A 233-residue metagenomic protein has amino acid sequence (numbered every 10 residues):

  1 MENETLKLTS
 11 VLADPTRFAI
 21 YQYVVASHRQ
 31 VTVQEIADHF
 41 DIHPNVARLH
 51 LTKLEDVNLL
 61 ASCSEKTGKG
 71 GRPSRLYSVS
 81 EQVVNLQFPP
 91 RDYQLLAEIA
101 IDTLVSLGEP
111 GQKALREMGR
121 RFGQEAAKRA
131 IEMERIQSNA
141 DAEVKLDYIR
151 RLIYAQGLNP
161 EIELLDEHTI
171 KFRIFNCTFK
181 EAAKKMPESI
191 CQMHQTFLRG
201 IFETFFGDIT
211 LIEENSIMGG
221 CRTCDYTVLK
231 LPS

Functional and structural regions predicted by a protein language model:
M1-Q82: Basic, Lys/Arg-rich alpha-helical nucleic-acid-recognition elements, primarily the DNA-binding modules of transcription
T9, P73-P110: Conserved segment of winged-helix/HTH DNA-binding domains
S64-T67, E213-M218: Short, solvent-exposed loop/turn elements at beta->coil junctions and helix N-caps that rim active or binding pockets
K69-P73, H168, G219-R222: Short acidic/glycine-enriched loop/turn segments that link adjacent beta-strands
E81-F88, F179-A183, P232-S233: Short, charged/polar, Gly/Pro-enriched secondary-structure boundary elements
Q94-E98, D102-E213: Mid-protein regulatory/catalytic core that forms ligand/cofactor-binding pockets and protein-protein interaction
F206-I209, G219-T223: Coil-to-beta-strand transition motifs
T223-L231: C-terminal edge-of-domain segments
